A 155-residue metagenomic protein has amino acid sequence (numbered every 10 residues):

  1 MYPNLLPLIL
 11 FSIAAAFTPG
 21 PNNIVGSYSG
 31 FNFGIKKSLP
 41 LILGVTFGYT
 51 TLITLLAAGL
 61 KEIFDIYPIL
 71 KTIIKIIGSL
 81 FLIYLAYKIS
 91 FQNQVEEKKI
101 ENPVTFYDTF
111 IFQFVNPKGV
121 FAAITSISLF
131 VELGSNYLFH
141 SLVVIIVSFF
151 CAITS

Functional and structural regions predicted by a protein language model:
Y2-D65, I69, T125-V143: Juxtamembrane transmembrane-helix termini in multi-pass membrane transport proteins
L6-F11, L80-I83, Y107-I111, V143-V147: Short alpha-helical transmembrane interface motifs in multi-pass membrane proteins
L10, T51, L55, I74 (+3 more regions): Hydrophobic residues within membrane-embedded alpha-helical segments of Major Facilitator Superfamily
F64-Q94, S148-S155: Selective transmembrane alpha-helices of multi-pass membrane proteins
K71-I73, Y84-I124: Alpha-helical multi-pass membrane helix bundles of inner-membrane/thylakoid proteins, especially permease cores
